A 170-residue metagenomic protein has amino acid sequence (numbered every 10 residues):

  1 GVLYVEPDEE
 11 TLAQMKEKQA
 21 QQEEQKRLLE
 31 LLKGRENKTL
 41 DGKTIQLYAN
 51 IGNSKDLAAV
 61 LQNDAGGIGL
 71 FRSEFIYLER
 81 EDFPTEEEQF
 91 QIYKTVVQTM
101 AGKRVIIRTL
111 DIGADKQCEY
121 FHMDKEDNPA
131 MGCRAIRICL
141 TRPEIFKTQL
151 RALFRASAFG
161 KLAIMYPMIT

Functional and structural regions predicted by a protein language model:
G1: Conformationally flexible catalytic loops at phosphate/diphosphate-handling active centers
Y4-G42: Long, charged amphipathic helices and adjacent flexible linkers at domain junctions
R27-T170: Conserved alpha/beta-domain cores
